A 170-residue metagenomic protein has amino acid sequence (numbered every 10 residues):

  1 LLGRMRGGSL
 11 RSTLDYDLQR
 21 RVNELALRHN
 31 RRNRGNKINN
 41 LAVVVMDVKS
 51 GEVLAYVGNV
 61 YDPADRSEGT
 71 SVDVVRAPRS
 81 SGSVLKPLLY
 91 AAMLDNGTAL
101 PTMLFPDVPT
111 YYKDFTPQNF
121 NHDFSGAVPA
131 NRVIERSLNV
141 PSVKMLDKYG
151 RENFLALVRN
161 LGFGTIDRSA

Functional and structural regions predicted by a protein language model:
L2, A99-L155, N160, S169-A170: Conserved catalytic neighborhood of penicillin-recognizing serine enzymes
L2-P87, N96, L100, E152-L161 (+1 more regions): Periplasmic/cell-envelope proteins involved in peptidoglycan metabolism and beta-lactam response
A92-M93: Short active-site loop/helix that positions an aromatic residue
